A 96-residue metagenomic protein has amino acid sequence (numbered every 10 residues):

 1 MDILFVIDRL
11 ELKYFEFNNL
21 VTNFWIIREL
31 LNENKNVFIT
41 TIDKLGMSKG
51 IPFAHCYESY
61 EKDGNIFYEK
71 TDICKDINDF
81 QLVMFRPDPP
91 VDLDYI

Functional and structural regions predicted by a protein language model:
M1-I96: ATP-binding N-terminal substructure of ATP-dependent carboxylate-amine bond-forming enzymes
